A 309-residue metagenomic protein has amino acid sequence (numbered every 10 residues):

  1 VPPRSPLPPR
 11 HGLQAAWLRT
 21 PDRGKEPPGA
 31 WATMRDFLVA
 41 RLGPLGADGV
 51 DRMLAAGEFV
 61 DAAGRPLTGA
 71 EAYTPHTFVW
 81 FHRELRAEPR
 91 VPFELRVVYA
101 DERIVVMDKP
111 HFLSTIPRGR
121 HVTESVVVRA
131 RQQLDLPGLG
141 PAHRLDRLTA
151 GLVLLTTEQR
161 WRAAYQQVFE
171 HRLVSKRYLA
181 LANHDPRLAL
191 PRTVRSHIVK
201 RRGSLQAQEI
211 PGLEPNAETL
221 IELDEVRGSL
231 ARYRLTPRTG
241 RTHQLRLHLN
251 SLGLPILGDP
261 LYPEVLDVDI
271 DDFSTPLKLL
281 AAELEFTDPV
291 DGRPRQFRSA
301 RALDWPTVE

Functional and structural regions predicted by a protein language model:
V1-E309: RNA pseudouridine synthases
